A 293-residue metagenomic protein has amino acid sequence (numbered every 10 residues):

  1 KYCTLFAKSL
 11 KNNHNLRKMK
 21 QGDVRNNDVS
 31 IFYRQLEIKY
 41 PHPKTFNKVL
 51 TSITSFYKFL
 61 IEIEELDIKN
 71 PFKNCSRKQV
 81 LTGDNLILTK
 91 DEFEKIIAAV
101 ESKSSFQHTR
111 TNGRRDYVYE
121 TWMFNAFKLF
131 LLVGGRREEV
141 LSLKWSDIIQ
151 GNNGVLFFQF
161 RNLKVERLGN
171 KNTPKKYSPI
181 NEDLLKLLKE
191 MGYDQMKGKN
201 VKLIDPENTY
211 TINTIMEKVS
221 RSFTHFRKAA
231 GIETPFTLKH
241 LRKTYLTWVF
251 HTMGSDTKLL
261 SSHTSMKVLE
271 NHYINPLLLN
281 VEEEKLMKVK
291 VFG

Functional and structural regions predicted by a protein language model:
Y2-S9, K39-N74, G83, H108 (+1 more regions): N-terminal DNA-binding recognition helix of tyrosine site-specific recombinases/integrases
T4-Q35, I68-K69, Y210-N213, L238: A Lys/Arg-rich helix-loop hairpin that forms a DNA/phosphate-binding surface
N47, N74-R137: Basic, Lys/Arg- and aromatic-enriched nucleic-acid-binding interface segment
I87, K164-E166, S261-L286: Catalytic-site neighborhood detector that most strongly recognizes the C-terminal catalytic loop/helix of tyrosine
K128, L132, E139, H240-T264 (+1 more regions): C-terminal catalytic core of tyrosine-transesterase DNA break-rejoin enzymes
V133, S142-E190: Conserved tyrosine-mediated DNA breakage-rejoining catalytic core shared by Y-recombinases
I148-V155, M253-H272: Short, polar N-cap/turn motifs at the start of nucleic acid-interacting alpha helices
I180-E233: Active-site/catalytic core of tyrosine-dependent DNA strand-transfer enzymes
